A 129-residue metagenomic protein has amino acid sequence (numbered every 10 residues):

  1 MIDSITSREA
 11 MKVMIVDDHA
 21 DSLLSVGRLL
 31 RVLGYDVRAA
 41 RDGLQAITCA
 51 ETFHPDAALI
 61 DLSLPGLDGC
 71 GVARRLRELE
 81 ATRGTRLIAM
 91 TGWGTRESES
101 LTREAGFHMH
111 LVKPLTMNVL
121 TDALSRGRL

Functional and structural regions predicted by a protein language model:
M1-M14, G27, N118-L129: Non-catalytic signal-transmission and effector/linker regions of two-component phosphorelay proteins
A20-R38: Two-component/phosphorelay signaling modules centered on CheY-like receiver
G34-R41, C49, L111: Short hydrophobic/Thr-rich beta-strand motif most characteristic of the beta2 strand and flanking loop of CheY-like
A39, L64-L67, R96: Residue-level signal for the "D+5" position in two-component response regulator receiver
D42-Q45, D68-R74: Acidic catalytic/metal-coordinating carboxylates
F53-L59, L64: Active-site beta3 strand of CheY-like receiver
G71, W93-H110, D122: Alpha4 helix (beta4-alpha4-beta5 surface) of REC/receiver domains from two-component response regulators
